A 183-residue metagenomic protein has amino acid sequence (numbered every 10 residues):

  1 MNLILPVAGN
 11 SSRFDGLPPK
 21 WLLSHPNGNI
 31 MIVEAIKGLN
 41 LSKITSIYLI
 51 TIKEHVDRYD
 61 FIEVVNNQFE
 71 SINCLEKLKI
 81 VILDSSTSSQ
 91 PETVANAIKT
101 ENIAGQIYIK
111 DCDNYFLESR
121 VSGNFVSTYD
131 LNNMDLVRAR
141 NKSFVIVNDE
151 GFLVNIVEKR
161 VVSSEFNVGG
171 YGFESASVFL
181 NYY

Functional and structural regions predicted by a protein language model:
N2-L5, S11-R13, S24, N29-Q106: Conserved N-terminal catalytic core of the sugar/cofactor nucleotidyltransferase
G9, K53, D113-N114, R160: Short, flexible active-site-adjacent loop segments at beta-strand->alpha-helix junctions, enriched in small/polar
N10-S11, Y171: Gly/Ser/Thr-rich beta-alpha loop segments that engage phosphate groups in nucleotides
D15-G16, L41, V161-S163: Short, flexible turn/loop "capping" segments at secondary-structure junctions
P18-S24: Short glycine-enriched, charge-decorated loop/helix-capping segments at active-site entrances that position
T51-E54, D111, L131: Structural motif
G105-N114: Short beta-strand-to-loop acidic/aromatic patch adjacent to the donor-nucleotide binding site
Y115-Y183: Conserved core of the sugar-phosphate nucleotidyltransferase
